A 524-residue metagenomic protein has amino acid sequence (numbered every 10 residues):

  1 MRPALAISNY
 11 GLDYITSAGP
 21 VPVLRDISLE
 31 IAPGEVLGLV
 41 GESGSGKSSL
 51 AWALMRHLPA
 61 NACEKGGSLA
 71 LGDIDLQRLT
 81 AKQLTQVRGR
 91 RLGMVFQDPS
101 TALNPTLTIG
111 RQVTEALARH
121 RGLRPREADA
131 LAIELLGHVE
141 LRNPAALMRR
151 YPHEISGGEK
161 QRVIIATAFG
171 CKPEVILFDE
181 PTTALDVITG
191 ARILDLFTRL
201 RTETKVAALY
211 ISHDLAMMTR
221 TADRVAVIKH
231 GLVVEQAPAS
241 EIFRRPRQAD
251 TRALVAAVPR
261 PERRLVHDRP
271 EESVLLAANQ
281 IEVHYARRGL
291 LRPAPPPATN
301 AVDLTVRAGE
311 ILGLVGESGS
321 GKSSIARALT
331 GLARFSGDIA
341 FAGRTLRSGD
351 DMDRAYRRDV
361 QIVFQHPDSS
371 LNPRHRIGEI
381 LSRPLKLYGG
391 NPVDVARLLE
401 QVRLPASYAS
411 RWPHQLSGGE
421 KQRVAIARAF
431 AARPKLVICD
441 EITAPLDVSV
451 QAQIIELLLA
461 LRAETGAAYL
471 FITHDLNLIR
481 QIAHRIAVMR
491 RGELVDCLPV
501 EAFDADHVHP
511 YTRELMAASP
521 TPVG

Functional and structural regions predicted by a protein language model:
V40-G41, V315-G316: The feature captures the beta-strand-to-loop junction immediately N-terminal to the Walker
C63-D75, G337-S348: Conserved ABC transporter NBD signature motif
D75, E127-A146, P392-S407: Conserved ABC ATPase "signature" region
L76-G93, R111, R119, E241-P246 (+6 more regions): ABC ATPase NBD coupling module
G89, H153, C171, A432: Conserved signature/switch motifs of ABC ATPase nucleotide-binding domains
R150-I155, E159, W412-L416, E420: Conserved ABC ATPase signature
